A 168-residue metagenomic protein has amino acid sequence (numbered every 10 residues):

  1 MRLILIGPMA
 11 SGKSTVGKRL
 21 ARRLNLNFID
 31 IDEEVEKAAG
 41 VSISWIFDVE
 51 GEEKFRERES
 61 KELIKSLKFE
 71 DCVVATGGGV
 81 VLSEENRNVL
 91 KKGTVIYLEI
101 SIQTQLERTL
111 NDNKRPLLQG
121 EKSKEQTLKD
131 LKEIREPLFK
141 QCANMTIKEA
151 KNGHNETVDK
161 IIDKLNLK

Functional and structural regions predicted by a protein language model:
L5: Hydrophobic anchor at the beta1->P-loop junction of P-loop NTPases
P8: P-loop (Walker A) phosphate-binding loop of NTP-binding proteins
S14: Walker A/P-loop
R19, R23, F69, S123 (+1 more regions): NTP-dependent small-molecule kinase module
I31-V80, E84-V89, K129: ATP-dependent small-molecule kinase phosphotransfer cores that center on conserved nucleotide phosphate-binding segments
G78-V80, S101-Q103, N152: Short glycine-rich anion-binding loops that position phosphate/pyrophosphate groups of nucleotides and phosphorylated
K92-E136: A glycine- and Lys/Arg-enriched "phosphate-lid" helix/loop adjacent to the NTP-binding pocket of small-molecule kinases
